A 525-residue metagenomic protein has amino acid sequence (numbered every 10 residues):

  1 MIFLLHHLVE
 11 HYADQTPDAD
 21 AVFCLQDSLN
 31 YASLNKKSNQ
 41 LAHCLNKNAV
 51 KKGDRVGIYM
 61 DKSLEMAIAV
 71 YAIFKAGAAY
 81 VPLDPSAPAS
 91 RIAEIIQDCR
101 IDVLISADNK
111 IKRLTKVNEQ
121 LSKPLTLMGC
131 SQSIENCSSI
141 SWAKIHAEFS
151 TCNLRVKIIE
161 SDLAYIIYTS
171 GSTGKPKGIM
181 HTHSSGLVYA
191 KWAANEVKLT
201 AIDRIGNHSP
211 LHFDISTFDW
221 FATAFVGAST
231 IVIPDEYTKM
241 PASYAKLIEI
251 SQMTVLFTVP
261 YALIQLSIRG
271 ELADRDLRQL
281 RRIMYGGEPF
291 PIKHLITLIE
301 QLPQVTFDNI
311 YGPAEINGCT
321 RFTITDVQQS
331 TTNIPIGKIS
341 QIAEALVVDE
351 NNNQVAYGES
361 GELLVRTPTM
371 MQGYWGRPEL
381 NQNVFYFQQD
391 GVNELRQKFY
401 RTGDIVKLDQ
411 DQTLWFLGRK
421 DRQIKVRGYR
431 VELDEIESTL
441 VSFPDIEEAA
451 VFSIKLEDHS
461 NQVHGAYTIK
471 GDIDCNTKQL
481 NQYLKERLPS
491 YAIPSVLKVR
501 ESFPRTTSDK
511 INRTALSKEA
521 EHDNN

Functional and structural regions predicted by a protein language model:
M1-L4, L104-S122, T126-V156, G186 (+2 more regions): AMP-dependent adenylate-forming
M1-M128, E135-I166, H181, V188 (+3 more regions): AMP-binding/adenylate-forming domain of the ANL superfamily
I2, M60-L64, A78-Q97, D108-R113 (+5 more regions): ATP-dependent adenylate-forming carboxylate-activation enzymes
M60-S63, D84, L163, L199 (+3 more regions): Conserved AMP-binding
G77, S172, G227, G287 (+3 more regions): Conserved G/P- and acidic residue-centered "switch" motifs that form tight phosphate/ATP-binding loops in soluble
I166-I179: Conserved adenylation A10 loop of the ANL superfamily
K177-R204, D214-T254, R269: Conserved AMP-binding/adenylation subdomain of ANL enzymes
F225-A228, M253-F257, S267-P335, E344: Gly/Ser/Thr-rich phosphate-binding loop
